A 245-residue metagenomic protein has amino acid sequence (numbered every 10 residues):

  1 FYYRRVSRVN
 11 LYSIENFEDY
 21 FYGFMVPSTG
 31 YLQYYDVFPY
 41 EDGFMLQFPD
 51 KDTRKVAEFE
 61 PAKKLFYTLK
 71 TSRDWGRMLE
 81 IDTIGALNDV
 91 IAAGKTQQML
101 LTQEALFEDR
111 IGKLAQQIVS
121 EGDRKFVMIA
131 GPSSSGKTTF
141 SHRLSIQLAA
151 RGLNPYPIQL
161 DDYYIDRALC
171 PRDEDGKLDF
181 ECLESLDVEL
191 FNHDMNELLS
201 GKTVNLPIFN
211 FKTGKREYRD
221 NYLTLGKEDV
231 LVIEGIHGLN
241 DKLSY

Functional and structural regions predicted by a protein language model:
F1-D109, L114, V119-G122: Auxiliary tRNA-acceptor-end handling modules of aminoacyl-tRNA synthetases
G122-D123, L225-K227: Short loop/turn elements that form and flank the Walker-type P-loop nucleotide-binding site in RecA-like NTPase cores
V127-G131: Hydrophobic anchor at the beta1->P-loop junction of P-loop NTPases
G136: Conserved glycine(s) of the Walker
T139-L144, Q159: Hydrophobic positions on the alpha1 helix immediately C-terminal to the Walker A/P-loop
I146-Y156: Post-Walker A helix-loop "phosphate-sensing" segment adjacent to the P-loop in P-loop NTPases
Y156-I158, I165-G214, V230: Conserved nucleotide-sensing/catalytic segment adjacent to the nucleotide-binding pocket in NTP-handling enzymes
I233-Y245: ATP-dependent NMP and nucleoside kinases share a basic, alpha-helical "lid"
